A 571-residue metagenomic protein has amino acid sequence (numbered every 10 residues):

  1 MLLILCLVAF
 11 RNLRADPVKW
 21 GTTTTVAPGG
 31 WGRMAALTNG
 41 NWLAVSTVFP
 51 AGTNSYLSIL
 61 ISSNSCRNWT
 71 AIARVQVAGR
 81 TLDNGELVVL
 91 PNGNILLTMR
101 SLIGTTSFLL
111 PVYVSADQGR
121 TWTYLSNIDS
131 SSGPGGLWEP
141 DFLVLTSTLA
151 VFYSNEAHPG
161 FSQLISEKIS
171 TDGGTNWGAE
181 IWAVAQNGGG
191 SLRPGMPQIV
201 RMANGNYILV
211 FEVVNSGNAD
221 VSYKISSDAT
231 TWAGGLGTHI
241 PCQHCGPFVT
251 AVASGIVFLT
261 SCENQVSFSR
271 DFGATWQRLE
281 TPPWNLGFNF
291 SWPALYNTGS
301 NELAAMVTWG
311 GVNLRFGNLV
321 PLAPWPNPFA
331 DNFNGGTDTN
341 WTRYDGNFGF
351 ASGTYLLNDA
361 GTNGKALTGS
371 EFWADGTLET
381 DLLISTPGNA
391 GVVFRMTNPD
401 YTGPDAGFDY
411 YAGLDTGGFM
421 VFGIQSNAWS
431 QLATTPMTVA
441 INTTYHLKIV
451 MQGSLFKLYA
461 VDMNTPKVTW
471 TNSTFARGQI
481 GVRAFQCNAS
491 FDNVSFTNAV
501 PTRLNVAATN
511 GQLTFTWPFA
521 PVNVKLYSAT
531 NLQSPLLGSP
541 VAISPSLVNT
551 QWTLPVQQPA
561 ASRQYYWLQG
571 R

Functional and structural regions predicted by a protein language model:
D16-T22, L60-I72, Y113-S126, I169-I181 (+5 more regions): Asp-box/BNR beta-propeller loop motif
R33-A51, N84-G104, P111, E139-F161 (+5 more regions): Hydrophobic core segments of beta-strands in well-ordered, beta-rich domains
F333, L378-T380, T443-Q452, F456-A460: Short tryptophan-centered beta-strand motifs in secreted/extracellular beta-sheet-rich domains of glycan-recognition
N334-A366: Extracellular glycan-recognition surfaces and repeat-rich motifs
D359-Q425: Secretory/extracellular carbohydrate-interaction modules and structurally similar beta-sandwich "look-alikes"
Q425-H446: Short, aromatic/His-centered strand-loop micro-motif at the edge of beta-sheets
A460-Q479: Short, solvent-exposed beta-strand-to-loop segments that form ligand-recognition rims of beta-rich domains
N498-R571: Short, composition-biased motifs enriched in small/polar/acidic residues
